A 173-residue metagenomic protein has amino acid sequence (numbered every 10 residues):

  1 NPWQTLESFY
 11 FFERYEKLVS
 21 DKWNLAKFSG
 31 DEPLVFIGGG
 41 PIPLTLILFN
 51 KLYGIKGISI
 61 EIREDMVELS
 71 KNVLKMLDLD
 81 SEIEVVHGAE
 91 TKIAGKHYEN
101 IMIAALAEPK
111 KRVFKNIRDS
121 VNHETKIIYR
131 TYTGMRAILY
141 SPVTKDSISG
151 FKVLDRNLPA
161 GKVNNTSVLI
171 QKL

Functional and structural regions predicted by a protein language model:
F12-D31: Conserved alpha-helix/loop element of class I SAM-dependent methyltransferases that forms part of the SAM/SAH-binding
G30-P41: Conserved class I S-adenosyl-L-methionine
P41-G54: Conserved SAM-binding loop of SAM-dependent methyltransferases across substrates and taxa, primarily the Class I
K56-E61: Conserved SAM-binding motif I beta-strand of class I
R63-D65: Conserved SAM/SAH-binding beta-strand->alpha-helix loop
S70-K71: Conserved SAM-binding loop
E124-R136: Conserved beta-strand signature within the Rossmann-like core of class I S-adenosyl-L-methionine
T133-L173: Active-site capping/gating segments
